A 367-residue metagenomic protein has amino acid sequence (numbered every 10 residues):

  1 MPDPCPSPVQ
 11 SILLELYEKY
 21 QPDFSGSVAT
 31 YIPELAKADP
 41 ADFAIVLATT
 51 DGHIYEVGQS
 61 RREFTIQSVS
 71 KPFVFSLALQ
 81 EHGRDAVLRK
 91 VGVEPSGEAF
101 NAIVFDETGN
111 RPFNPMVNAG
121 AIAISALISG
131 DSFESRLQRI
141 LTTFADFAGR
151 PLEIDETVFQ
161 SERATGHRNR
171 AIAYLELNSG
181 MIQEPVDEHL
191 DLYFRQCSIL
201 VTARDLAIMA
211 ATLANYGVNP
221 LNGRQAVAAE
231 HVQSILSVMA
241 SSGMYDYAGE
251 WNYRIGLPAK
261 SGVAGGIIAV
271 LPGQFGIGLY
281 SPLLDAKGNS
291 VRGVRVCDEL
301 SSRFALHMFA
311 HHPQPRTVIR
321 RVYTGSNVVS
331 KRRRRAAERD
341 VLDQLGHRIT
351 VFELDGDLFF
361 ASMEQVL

Functional and structural regions predicted by a protein language model:
M1-Q10, E18-D39, T65-F73: Non-catalytic interaction/Regulatory regions outside core domains
M1-S25, A78-Q196, R204-A207, T212: Active-site-adjacent helix/loop patches that line small-molecule binding or acyl-intermediate pockets
Q21-V57, G266-A269: A short, well-structured edge-of-sheet supersecondary motif
L35-A38, F113-N114, A164, S198 (+2 more regions): Short Gly/Pro-enriched turn/cap motifs at secondary-structure boundaries
G52, T65-L88, M209, I277: Active-site SXXK
S68-S70, V74, M116-A123, I172 (+5 more regions): Catalytic-loop motifs flanking and including active-site residues across diverse enzymes
Y216-Y247, N252-G325, G346: Structured C-terminal helix/loop/strand segments within mature extracytoplasmic catalytic/sensor domains
H307-L367: The feature marks cytosolic C-terminal regulatory regions of anion transporters and related permeases
